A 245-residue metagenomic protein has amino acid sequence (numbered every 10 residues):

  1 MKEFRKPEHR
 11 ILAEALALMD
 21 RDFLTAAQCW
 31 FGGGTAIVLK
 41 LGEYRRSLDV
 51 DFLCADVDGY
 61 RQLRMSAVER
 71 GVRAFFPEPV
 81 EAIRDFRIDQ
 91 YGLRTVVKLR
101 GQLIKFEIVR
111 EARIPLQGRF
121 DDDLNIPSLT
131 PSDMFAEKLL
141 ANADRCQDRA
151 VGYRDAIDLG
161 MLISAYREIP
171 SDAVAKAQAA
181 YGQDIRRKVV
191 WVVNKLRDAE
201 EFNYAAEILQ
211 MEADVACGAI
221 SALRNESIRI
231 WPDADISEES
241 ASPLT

Functional and structural regions predicted by a protein language model:
M1-T245: Compositionally biased terminal segments of proteins
